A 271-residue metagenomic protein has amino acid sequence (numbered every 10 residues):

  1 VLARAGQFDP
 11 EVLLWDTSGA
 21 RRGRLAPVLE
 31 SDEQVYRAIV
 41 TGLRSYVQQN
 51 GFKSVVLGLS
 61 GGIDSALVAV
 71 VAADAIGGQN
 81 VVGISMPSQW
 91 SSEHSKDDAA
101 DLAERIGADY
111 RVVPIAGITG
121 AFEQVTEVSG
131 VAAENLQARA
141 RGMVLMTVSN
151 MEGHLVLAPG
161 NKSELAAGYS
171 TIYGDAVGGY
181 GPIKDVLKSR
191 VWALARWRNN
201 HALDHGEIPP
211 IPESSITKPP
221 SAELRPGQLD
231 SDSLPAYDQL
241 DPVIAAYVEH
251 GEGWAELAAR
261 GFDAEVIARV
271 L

Functional and structural regions predicted by a protein language model:
V1-L2: Short, glycine-anchored, charge-dense loop/turn motifs used at functional sites
A5-Q7, E11, T17-G61, S65-L271: ATP/NTP-dependent adenylation/nucleotidyl-transfer catalytic domains that generate, transfer, or process NMP-activated
